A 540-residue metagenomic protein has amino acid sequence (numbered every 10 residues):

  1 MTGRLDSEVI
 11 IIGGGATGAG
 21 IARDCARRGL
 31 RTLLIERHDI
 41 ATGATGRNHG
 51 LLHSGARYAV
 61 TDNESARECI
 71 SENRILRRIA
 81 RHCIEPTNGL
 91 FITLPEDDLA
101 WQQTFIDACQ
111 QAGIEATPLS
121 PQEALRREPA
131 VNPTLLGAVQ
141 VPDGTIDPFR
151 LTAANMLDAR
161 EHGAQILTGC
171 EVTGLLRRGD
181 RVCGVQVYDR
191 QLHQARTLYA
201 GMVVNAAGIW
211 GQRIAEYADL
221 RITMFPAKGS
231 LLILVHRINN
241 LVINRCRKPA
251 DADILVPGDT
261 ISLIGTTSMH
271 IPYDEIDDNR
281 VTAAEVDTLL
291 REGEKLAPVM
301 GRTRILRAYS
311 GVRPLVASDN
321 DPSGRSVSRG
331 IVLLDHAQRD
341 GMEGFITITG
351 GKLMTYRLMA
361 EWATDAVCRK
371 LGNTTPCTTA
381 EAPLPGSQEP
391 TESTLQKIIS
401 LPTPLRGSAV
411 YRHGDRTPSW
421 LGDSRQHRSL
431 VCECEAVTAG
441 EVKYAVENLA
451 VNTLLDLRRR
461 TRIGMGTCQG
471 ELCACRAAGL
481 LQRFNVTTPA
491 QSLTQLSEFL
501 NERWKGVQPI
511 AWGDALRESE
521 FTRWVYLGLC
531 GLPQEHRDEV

Functional and structural regions predicted by a protein language model:
L5-S7, L192-M202: Core beta-strand elements of the Rossmann-like FAD/NAD(P) dinucleotide-binding domain in flavoenzyme oxidoreductases
E8-L33: N-terminal Rossmann-like FAD-binding beta1-loop-alpha1 element of flavoenzymes
I12, L198-G208: Short hydrophobic core segments
A26-G46: Glycine-rich FAD pyrophosphate-binding loop
G50-R127, D253, E392-P402, E518: Dinucleotide-binding Rossmann-like beta1-alpha1 core, especially the glycine-rich loop that anchors the ADP
I92-H162, L167-T168, G174-R181, D259 (+2 more regions): Flavin (FAD/FMN) cofactor-binding and adjacent substrate-gating region of FAD-dependent oxidoreductase domains
P148, T223-S230, I238, V242 (+3 more regions): C-terminal catalytic lobe of FAD-dependent flavoproteins
N205-D219: Flavin (primarily FAD) binding-site architecture
